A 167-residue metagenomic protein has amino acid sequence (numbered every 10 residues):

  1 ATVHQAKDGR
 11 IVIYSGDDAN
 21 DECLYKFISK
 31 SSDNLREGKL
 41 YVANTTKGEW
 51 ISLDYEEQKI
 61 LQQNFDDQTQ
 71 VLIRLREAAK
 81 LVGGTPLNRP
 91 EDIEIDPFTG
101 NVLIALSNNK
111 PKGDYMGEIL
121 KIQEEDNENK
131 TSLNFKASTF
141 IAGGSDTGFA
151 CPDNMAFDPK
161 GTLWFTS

Functional and structural regions predicted by a protein language model:
T2-S167: Sequence/structural signature of beta-propeller domains
